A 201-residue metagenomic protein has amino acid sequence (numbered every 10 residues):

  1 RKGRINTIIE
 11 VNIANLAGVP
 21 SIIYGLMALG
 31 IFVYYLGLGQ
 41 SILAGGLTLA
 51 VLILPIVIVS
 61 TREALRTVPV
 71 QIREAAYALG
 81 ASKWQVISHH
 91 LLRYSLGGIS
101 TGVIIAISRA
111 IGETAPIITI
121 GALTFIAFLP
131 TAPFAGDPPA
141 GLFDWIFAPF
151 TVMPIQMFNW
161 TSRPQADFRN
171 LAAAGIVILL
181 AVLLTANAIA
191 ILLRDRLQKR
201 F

Functional and structural regions predicted by a protein language model:
R1-M27, V59-E63: Cytoplasmic-entry segments and transmembrane alpha-helices of multi-pass inner-membrane transporters
I5-I9, L43, A50, L54 (+7 more regions): Alpha-helical membrane-protein architecture signal
N12, I23, A44, V51-I72 (+4 more regions): Membrane-embedded alpha-helices of multi-pass transport/permease systems
A14-A50: Generic hydrophobic transmembrane alpha-helix motif, especially the helices
S60, K83-G121: Transmembrane alpha-helices
I117-V177: Interhelical loop and adjacent transmembrane-helix boundary motif in polytopic membrane transport permeases
R194-F201: Short cytosolic juxtamembrane segments of multi-pass membrane proteins
